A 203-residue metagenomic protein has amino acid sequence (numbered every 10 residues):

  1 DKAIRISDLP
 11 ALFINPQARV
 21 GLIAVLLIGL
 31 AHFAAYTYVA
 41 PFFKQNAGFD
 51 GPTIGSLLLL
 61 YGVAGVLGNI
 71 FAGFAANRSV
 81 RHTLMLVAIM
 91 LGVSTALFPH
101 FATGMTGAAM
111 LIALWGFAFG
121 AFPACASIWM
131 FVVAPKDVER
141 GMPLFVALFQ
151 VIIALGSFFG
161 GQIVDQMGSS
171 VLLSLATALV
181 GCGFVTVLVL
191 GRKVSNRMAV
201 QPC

Functional and structural regions predicted by a protein language model:
D1-L22: Juxtamembrane intracellular "pre-TM" segments in multi-pass secondary transporters
Q17-L59, V63, V80: Extracytoplasmic gate region of multi-pass secondary transporters
F49-L58, G104, A108, G141-M142: Juxtamembrane helix-start elements in MFS-like secondary transporters
G62-I70, I153-A154: Residue-level signature of mid-helix packing/kink "hotspots" within the transmembrane helices of 12-pass Major
L67-V80, V164-D165: Helix-to-loop junctions at the C-terminal end of transmembrane segments in multipass secondary transporters
V80-A126: C-terminal transmembrane helical hairpin of 12-TM major facilitator-type secondary transporters
V132-A176: A late C-terminal transmembrane helix in Major Facilitator Superfamily
T177-C203: Multi-pass alpha-helical transporter architecture, strongest for 12-TM Major Facilitator/SLC carriers used
